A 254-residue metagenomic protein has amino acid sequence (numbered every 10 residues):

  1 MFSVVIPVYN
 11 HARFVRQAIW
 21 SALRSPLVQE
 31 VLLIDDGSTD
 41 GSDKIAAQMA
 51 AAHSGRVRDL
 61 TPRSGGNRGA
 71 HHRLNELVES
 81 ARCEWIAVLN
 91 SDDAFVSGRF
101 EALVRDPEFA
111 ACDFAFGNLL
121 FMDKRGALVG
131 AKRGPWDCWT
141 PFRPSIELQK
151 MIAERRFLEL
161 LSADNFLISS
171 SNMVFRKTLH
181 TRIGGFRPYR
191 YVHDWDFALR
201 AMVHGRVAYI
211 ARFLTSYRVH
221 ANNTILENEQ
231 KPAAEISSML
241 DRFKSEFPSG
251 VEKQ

Functional and structural regions predicted by a protein language model:
M1-S21: N-proximal low-complexity "stem/linker" segments adjacent to membrane-targeting elements
R16, D40-M49, A94, G98: Acidic helix N-cap motif at the loop->helix transition within catalytic regions of sugar-transfer enzymes
W20-Q29: Short, acidic, metal-binding catalytic loop of nucleotide-sugar glycosyltransferases
D35-I45, S64, N90: A conserved acidic beta->alpha catalytic loop
R63-A81: Glycine-rich, basic loop-to-helix element that forms the pyrophosphate-binding segment of sugar-nucleotide handling
I86: Short aromatic/hydrophobic "clamp" motif used to bind/position activated sugar donors
A94, G98-P141: Conserved donor NDP-sugar-binding/catalytic core segment of glycosyltransferases
T140-E235, M239: Conserved nucleotide-sugar donor-binding catalytic segment
